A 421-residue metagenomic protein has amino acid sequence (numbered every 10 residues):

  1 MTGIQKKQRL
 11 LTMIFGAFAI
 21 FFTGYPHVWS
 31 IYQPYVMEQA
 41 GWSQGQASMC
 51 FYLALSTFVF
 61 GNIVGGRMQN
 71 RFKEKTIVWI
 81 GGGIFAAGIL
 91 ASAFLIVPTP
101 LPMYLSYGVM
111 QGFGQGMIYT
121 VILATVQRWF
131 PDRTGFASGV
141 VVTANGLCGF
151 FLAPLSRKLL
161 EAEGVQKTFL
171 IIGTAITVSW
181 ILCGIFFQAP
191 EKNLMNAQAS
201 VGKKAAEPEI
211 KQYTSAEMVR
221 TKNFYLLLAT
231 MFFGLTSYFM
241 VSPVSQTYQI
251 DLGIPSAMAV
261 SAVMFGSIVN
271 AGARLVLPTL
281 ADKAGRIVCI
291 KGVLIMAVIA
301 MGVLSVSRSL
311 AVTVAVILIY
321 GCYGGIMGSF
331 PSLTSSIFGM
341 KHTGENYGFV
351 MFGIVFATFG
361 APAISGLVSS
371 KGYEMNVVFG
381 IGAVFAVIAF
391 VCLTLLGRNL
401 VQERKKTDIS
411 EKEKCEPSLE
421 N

Functional and structural regions predicted by a protein language model:
W29-V36, A216-G272: Extracytoplasmic gate region of multi-pass secondary transporters
V36-M37, M68-Q69, P154-E163, Q249-I250 (+2 more regions): Interfacial helix-cap and linker-helix signal at transmembrane-aqueous boundaries of multi-pass secondary transporters
G61-E74, R274-G285, S369: Helix-to-loop junctions at the C-terminal end of transmembrane segments in multipass secondary transporters
G83-V97, M296-R308: C-terminal ends and interior cores of transmembrane alpha-helices in multi-pass membrane transporters/permeases
P100-G116, F232, A311-G325: Hydrophobic core of transmembrane alpha-helices in multi-pass small-molecule transporters, especially MFS/SLC-type
M117-F130, A137-S138, G325-F338: Intracellular juxtamembrane helix-capping segments at the cytosolic ends of symmetry-related transmembrane helices
N145-E191: Helix-loop-helix hairpin linking two adjacent transmembrane segments in secondary transporters
V260, M264-N270, R274-L333: C-terminal transmembrane helical hairpin of 12-TM major facilitator-type secondary transporters
